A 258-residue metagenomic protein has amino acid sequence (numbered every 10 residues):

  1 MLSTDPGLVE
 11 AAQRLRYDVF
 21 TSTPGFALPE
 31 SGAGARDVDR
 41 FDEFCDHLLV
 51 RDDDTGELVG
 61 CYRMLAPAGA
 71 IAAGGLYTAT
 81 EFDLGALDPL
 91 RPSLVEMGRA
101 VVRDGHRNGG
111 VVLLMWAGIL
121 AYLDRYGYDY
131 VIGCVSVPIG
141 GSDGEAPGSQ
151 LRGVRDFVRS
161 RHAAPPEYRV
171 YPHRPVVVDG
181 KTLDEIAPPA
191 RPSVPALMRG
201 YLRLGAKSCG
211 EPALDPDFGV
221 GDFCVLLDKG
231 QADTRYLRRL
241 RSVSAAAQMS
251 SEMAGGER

Functional and structural regions predicted by a protein language model:
M1-V59, R63-A68: Short amphipathic alpha-helix that is part of the acyltransferase structural core
V38-D42, L226-D228, S251: Alpha-helix boundary/capping detector
D53-T55, G105-H106, K229-A232: Short loop segments at secondary-structure junctions
P67-K207, P212-L214, G219-D222: Acyl-donor binding region in acyl/amide transferases
G219-A232: C-terminal "cap" of GNAT-fold acetyltransferases
T234-R239: Long, contiguous binding/interaction regions
V243-R258: Short, cationic low-complexity segments
